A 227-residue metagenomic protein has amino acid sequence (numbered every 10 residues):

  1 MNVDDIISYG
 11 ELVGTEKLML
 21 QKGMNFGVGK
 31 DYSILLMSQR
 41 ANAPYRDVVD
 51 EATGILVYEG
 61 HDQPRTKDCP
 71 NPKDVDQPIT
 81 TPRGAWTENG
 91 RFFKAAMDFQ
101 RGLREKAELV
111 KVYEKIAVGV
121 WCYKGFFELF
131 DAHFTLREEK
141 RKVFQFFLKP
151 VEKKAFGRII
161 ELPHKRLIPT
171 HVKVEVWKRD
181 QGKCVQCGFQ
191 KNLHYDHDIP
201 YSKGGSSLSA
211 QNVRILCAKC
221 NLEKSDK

Functional and structural regions predicted by a protein language model:
N2-C122: Acidic, glycine-rich low-complexity segments with interspersed aromatic residues
I34-Q39, F146-F147, C184: Generic recognition of long tandem-repeat/solenoid scaffolds
L35, V110, F127, F146 (+2 more regions): A broad, low-specificity signal marking well-ordered, structured residues that form hydrophobic/aromatic
A95-D98, V151-K183, S207, Q211: Short, charged surface segments at domain edges that flank catalytic/cofactor-binding sites
K115-L162: Compact mixed alphabeta submodule
R137, S202-K203, S225: Conserved protein kinase catalytic core
C187-I215: Histidine-centered nuclease catalytic patch
V213-K227: Short Cys/His-centered divalent metal-binding micro-motifs
